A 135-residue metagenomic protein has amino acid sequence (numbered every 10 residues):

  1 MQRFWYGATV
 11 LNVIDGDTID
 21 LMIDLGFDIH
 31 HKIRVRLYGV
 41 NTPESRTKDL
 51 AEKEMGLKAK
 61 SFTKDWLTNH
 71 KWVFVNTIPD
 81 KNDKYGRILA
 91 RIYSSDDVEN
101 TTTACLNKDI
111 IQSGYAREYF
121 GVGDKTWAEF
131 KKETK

Functional and structural regions predicted by a protein language model:
M1-K135: Small beta-barrel nucleic-acid-binding modules, primarily SNase/OB-fold domains and secondarily Tudor-like barrels
